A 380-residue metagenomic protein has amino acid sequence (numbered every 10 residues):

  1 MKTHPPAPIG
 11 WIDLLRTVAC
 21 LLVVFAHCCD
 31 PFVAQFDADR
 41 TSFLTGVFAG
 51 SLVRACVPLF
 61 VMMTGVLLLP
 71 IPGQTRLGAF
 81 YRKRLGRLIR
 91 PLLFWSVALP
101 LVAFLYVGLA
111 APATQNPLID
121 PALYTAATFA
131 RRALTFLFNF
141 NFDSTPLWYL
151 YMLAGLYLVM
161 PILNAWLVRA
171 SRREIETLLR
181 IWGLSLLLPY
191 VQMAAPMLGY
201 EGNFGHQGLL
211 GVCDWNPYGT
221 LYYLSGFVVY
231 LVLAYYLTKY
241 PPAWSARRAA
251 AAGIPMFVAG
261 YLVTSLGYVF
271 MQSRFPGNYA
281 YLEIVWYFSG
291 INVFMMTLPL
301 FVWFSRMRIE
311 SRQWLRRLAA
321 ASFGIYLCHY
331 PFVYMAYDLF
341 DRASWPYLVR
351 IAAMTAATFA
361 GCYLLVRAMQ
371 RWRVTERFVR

Functional and structural regions predicted by a protein language model:
M1-R380: Alpha-helical transmembrane segments and their immediate juxtamembrane cytosolic regions
